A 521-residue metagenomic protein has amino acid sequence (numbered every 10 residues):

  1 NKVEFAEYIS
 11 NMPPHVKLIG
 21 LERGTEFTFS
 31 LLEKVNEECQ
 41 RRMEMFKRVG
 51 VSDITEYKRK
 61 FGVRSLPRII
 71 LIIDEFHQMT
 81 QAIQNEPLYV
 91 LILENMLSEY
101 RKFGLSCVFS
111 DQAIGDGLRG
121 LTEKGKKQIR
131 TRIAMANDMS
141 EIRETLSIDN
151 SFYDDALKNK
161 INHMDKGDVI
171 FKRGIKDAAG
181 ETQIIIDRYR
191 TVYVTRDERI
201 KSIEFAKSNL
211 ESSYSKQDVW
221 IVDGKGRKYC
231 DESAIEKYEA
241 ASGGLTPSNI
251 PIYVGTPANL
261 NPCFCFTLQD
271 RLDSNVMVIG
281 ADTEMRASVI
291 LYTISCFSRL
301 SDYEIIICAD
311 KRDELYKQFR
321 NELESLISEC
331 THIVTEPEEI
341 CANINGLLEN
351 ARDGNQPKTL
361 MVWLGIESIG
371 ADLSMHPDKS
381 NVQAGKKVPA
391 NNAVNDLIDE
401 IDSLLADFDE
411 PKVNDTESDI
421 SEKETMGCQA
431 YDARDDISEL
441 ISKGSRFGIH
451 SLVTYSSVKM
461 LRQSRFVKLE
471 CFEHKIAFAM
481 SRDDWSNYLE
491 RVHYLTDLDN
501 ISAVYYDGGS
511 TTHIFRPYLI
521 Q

Functional and structural regions predicted by a protein language model:
N1-V51, V63-S147, S151-D155, V194 (+3 more regions): P-loop NTPase catalytic phosphate-binding loop
D138-W220, W485-Q521: Conserved P-loop NTPase
E211-Y253: Long, low-complexity segments enriched in small/aliphatic residues
